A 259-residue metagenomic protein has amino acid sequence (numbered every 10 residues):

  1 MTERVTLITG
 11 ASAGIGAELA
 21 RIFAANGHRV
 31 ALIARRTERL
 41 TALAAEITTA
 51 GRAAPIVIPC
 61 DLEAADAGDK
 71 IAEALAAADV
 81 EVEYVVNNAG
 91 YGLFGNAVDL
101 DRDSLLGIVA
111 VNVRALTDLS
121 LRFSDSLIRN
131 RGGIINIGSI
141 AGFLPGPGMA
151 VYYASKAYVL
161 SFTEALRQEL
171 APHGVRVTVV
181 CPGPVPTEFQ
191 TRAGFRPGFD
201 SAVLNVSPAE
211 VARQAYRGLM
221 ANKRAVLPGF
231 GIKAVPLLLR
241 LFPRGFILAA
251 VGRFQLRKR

Functional and structural regions predicted by a protein language model:
S12-A13: Conserved glycine-rich cofactor-binding loop
N26-L43: Conserved glycine-rich Rossmann-like NAD(P)H-binding loop of the short-chain dehydrogenase/reductase
N88-L93: Conserved NAD(P)H cofactor-binding loop of Rossmann-fold oxidoreductase domains
N96-A97, D101-G107: Substrate-binding pocket helix/loop in short-chain dehydrogenase/reductase
S120, S155: Active-site helix of classical SDR
S139: Residue(s) in the substrate-gating loop at a strand-loop-helix junction that position the organic substrate next
V179, F199-V235: C-terminal helical subdomain
